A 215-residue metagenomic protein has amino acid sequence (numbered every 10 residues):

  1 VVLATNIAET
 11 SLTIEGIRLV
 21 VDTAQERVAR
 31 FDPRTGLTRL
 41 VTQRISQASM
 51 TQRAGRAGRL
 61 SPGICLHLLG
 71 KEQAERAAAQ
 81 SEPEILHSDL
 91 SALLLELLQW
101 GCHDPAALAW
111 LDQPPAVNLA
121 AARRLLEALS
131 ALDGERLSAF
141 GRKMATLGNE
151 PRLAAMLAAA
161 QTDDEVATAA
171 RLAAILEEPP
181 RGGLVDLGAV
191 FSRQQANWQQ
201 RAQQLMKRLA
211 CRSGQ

Functional and structural regions predicted by a protein language model:
V1, I14, R59-C65, P105 (+1 more regions): The conserved phosphate-sensing helix
V1-T10: Conserved two-lobed SF2 helicase motor
V1-V2, I17-V20, G63-L66, L129-G134: Beta-sheet entry/capping signal
L3-A4, G55, L126, S138: Structural signal for hydrophobic/aromatic residues that build the beta-strand cores of folded beta-sheet domains
E9-E15, A24: Phosphate-binding loop of NTP-binding sites
L19, Q25-A77, S91-L95: Conserved segment of the helicase C-terminal RecA-like domain
V21, K71-Q215: Second RecA-like catalytic domain
